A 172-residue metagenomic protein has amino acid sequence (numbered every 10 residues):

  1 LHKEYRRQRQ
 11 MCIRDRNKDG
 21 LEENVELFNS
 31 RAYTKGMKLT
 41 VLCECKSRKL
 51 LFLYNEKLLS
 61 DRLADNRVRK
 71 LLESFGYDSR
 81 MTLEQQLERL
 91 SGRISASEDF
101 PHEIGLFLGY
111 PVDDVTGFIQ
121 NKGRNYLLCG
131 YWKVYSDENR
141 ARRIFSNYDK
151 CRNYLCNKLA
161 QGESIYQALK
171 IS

Functional and structural regions predicted by a protein language model:
L1-R9, I13: Single conserved hydrophobic/aromatic residue that forms the stacking wall/gate of nucleotide- or nucleobase-binding
R16-K18: Structural motif
L21-T82: A glycine-rich, hydrophobic loop/mini-helix early in the fold
Y33, Q120, R124, N153-A160: Generic secondary-structure signature for well-ordered alpha-helical cores
M81-R89: Glycine-rich adenosyl-nucleotide cofactor-binding module
E88-G105: A mid-sequence, solvent-exposed acidic-amphipathic segment
F100-L127: Hydrophobic/aromatic-rich, well-ordered segments within soluble, folded domains that form packed cores
Y131-S172: Long, compositionally biased
